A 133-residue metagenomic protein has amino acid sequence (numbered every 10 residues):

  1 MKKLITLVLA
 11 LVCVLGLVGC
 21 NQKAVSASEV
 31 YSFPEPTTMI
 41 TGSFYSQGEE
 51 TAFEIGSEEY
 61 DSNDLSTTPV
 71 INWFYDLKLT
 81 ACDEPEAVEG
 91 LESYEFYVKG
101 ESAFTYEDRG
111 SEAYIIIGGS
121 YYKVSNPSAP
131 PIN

Functional and structural regions predicted by a protein language model:
M1-L4: Positively charged n-region of N-terminal signal peptides that target proteins for export
L11-V12: Repetitive helical segments and hydrophobic/amphipathic motifs
L15-G19: C-terminal motif of bacterial Sec signal peptides marking the signal peptidase cleavage site
C20-N133: Function-determining sites in protein domains
